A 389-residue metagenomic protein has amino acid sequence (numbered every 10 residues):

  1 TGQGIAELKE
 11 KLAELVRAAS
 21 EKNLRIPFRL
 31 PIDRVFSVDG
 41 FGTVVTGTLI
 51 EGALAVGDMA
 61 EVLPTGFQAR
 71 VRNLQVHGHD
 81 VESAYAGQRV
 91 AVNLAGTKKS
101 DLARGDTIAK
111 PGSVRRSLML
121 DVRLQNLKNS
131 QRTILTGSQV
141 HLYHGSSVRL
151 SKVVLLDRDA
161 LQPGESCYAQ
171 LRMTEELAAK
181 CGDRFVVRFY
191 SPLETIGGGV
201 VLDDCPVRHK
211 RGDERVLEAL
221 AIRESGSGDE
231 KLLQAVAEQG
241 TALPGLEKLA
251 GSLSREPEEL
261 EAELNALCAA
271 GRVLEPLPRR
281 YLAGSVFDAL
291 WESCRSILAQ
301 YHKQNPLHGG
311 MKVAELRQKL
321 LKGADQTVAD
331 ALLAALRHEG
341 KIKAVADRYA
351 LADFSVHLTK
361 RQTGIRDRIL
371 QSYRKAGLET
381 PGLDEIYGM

Functional and structural regions predicted by a protein language model:
T1-L12, L24, F28-I32, F41 (+15 more regions): Helical mechanochemical/support elements of P-loop NTPase systems and associated helical scaffolds
T1-S130: Conserved catalytic-core segments of large NTP-driven translation/proteostasis enzymes
K11-A19, V35-D39, L63, H77 (+10 more regions): Conserved, well-folded catalytic cores of nucleic-acid-processing and energy-transducing macromolecular machines
R29-P31, V44-T48, V56-E61, R70-N73 (+13 more regions): Structured core elements
V35-F41, D159-E165, L274-L277, K343-A346: Short, ordered beta-strand-loop transition motifs
I50-H79, Y85-G87, L142, S146 (+2 more regions): C-terminal accessory/connector segments of nucleic-acid motor ATPases
H79-R188, P192-D204, H209: Charged, often glycine-enriched C-terminal and inter-domain segments that act as flexible interaction/assembly
A178, T195, C205-M389: C-terminal non-catalytic scaffold/interaction domains in large multidomain proteins
